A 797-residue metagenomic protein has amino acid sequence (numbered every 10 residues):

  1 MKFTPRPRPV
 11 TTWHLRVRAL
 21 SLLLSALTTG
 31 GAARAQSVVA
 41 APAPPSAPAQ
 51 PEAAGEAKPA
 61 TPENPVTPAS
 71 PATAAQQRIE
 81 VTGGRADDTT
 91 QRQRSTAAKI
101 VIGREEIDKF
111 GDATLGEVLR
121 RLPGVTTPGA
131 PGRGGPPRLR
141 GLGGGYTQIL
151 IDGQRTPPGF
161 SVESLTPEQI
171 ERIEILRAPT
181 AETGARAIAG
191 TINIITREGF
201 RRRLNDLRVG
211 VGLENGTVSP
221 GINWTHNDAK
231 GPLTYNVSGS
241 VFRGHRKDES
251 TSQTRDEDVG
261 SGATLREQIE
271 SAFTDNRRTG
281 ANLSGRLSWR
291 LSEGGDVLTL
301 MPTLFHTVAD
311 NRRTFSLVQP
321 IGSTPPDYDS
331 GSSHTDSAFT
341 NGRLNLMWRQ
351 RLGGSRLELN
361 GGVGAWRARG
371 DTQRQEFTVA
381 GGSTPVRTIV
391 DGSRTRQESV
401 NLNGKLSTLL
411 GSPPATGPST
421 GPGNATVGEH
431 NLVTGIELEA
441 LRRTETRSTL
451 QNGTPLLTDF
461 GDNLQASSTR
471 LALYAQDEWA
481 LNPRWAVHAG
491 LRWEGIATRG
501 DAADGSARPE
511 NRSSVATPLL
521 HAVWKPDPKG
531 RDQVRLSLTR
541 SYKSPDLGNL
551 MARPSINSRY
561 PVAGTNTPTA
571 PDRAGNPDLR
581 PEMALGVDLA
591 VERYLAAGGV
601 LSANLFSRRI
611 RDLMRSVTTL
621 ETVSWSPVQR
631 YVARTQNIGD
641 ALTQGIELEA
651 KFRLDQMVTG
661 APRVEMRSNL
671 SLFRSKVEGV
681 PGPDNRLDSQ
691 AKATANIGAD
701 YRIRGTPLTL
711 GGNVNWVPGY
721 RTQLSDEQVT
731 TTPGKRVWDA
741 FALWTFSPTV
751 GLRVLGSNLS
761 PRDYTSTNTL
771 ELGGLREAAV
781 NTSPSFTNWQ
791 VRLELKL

Functional and structural regions predicted by a protein language model:
T4, W716-T722, L743-L797: C-terminal beta-signal and adjacent terminal beta-strands/loops of Gram-negative outer-membrane beta-barrel proteins
Q77-F110, P136-R138, G144-T147, F200: N-terminal periplasmic "start-of-domain" segments of outer-membrane beta-barrel proteins
K99, G116-Q154: Extracytoplasmic beta-strand/coil segments of soluble accessory domains associated with Gram-negative outer-membrane
L115-V118, G135-R138, I175, A187-V209 (+1 more regions): N-terminal periplasmic accessory domains that precede and gate Gram-negative outer-membrane beta-barrel machines
R138, Q154-T180, W224: Short acidic/polar hinge/loop motifs at secondary-structure boundaries that mediate gating or recognition
S284-T307, H334-A502, K525, K529 (+2 more regions): Face-selective signature of the C-terminal outer-membrane beta-barrel domain
V390, S399-K405, N576, R580 (+4 more regions): Outer membrane beta-barrel strand-and-loop segments of large Gram-negative receptors, especially TonB-dependent
V487, S602, F606-I610, V628-Y720 (+1 more regions): Gram-negative outer-membrane beta-barrel transporters
